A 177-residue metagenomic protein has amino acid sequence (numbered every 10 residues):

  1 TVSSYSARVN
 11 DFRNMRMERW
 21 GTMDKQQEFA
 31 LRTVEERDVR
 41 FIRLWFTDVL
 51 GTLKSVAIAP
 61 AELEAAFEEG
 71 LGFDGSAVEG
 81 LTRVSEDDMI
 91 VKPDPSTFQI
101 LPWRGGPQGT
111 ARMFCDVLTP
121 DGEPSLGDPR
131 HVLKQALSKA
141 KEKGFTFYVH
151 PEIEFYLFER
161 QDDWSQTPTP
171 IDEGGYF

Functional and structural regions predicted by a protein language model:
T1-T22: Short, Lys/Arg-enriched N-terminal segments with co-localized hydrophobic residues within the first ~10-30 amino acids
W20-F177: Glycine-rich, acidic/polar active-site loops that bind/position phosphate-bearing ligands
